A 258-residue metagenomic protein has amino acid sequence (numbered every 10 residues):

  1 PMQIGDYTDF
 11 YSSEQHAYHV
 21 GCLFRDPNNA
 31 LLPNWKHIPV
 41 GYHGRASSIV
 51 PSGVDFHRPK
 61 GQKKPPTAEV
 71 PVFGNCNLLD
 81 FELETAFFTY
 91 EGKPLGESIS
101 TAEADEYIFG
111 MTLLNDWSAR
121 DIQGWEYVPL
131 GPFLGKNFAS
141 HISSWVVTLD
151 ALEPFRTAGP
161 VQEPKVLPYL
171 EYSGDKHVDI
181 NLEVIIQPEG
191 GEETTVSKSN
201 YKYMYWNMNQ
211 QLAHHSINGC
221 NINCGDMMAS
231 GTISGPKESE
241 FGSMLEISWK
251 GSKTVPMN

Functional and structural regions predicted by a protein language model:
P1-S197, W206-N209: Active-site microenvironments in enzyme catalytic cores
G190-E192, N218-I222: Secondary-structure transition/capping motifs at alpha-helix termini and the adjoining loop/turn into the next element
Y203: Active-site rim loops that border cofactor/substrate pockets in soluble metabolic enzymes
W206-H214, N221-C224, M228-N258: Active-site pocket scaffolds in enzymes
